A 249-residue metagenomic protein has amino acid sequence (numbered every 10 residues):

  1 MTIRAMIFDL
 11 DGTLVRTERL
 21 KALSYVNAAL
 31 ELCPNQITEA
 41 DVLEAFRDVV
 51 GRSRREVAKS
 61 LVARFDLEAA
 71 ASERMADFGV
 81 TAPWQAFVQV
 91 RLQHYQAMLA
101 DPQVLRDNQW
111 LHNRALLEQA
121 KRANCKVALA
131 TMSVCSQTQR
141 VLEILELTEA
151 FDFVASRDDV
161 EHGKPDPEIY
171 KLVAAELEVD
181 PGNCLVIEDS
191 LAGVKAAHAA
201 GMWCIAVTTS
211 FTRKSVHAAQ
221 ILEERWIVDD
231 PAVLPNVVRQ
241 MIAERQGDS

Functional and structural regions predicted by a protein language model:
M1-R4, R114-K121, V134-S249: Asp-based, Mg2+/Mn2+-dependent phosphohydrolase catalytic module
T2-L111, R122: N-terminal helical cap/lid subdomain that shapes the substrate entry/recognition surface in HAD-like hydrolases
L14, V127-A130, V186: Conserved SAM-binding loop
Q36-I37, A69, V127, E149 (+2 more regions): Residue-level detector of short coil/turn "hinge" positions at structural boundaries
F46, V104-L105, K126-V127, D158 (+1 more regions): A generic structural signal for short
Q103-D107, M132, A206: Short, flexible loop segments at the rims of nucleotide/cofactor-binding pockets, characterized by
Q109, A130, H162: Residue-level marker of regulatory loop/turn positions in helix-turn-helix DNA-binding domains and in histidine
